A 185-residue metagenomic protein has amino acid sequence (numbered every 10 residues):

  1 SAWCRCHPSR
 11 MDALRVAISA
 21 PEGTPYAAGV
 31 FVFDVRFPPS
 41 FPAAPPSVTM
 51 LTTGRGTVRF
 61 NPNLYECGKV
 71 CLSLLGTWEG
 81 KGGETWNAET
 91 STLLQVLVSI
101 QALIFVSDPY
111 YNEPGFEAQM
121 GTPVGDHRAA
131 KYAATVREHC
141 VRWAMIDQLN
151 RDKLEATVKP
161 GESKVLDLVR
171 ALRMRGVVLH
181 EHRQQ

Functional and structural regions predicted by a protein language model:
S1-S91: Strand-helix-loop interaction patch of compact alpha/beta domains
M50-Q185: Domain-scale recognition of soluble eukaryotic interaction modules
